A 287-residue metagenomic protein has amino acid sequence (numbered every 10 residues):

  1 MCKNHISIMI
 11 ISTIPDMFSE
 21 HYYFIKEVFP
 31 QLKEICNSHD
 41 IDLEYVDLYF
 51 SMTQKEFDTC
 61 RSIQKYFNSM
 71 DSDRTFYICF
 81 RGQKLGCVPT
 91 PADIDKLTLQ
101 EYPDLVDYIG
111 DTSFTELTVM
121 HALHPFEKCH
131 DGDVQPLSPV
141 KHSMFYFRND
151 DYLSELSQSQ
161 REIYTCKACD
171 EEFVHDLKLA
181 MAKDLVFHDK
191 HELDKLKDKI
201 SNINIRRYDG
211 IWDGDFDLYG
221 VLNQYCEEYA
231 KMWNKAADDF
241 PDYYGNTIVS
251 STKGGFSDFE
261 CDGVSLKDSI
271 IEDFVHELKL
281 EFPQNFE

Functional and structural regions predicted by a protein language model:
M1-N285: Conserved catalytic or regulatory cores that recognize and/or transform ribose-phosphate-containing ligands
